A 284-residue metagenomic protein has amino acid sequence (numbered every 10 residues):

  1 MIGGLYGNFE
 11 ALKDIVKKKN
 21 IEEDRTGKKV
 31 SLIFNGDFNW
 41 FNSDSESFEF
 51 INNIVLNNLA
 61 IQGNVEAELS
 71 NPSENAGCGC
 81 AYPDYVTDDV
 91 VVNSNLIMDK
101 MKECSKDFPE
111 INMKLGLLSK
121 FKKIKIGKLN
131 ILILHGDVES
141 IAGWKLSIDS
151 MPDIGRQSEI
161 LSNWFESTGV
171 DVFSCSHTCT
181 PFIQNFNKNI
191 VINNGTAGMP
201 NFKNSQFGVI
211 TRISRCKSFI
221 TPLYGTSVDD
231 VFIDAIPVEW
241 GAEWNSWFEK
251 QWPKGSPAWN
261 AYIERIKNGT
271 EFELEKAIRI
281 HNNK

Functional and structural regions predicted by a protein language model:
M1-I51: N-terminal active-site segment of His-dependent metallophosphoesterases
I2-G3, L32-D37, L59-N64, L134 (+2 more regions): Active-site neighborhood of phospho(di)ester-bond hydrolases with catalytic His/Asp-centered motifs
Y6-E10, N39-S43, V65-N71, E139-I141 (+2 more regions): Active-site environment of divalent metal-dependent phosphoester hydrolases
K19-K28, N163, K217-T226: Alpha-helix termini
E22-G27, C104-N185: His/acidic metal-ligating clusters that form di-metal
S45, I51-K122, G155-N163: Active-site neighborhood of divalent metal-dependent phosphoester bond hydrolases
N71-A76, K145-L146, S205, S246-F248: Short aromatic-enriched loop/helix-cap "lid" or pocket-rim segments at secondary-structure transitions that line
Q184-K284: Acidic, His/Gly-rich catalytic cores of divalent-metal-dependent hydrolytic chemistry
